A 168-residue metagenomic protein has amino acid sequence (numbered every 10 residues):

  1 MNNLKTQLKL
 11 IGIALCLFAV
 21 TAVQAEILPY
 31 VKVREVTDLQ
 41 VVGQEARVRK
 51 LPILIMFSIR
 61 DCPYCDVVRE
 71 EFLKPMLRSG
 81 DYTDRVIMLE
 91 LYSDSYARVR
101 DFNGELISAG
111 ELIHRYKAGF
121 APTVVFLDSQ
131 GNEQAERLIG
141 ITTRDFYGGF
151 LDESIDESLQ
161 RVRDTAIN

Functional and structural regions predicted by a protein language model:
N2-I11: Bacterial N-terminal signal peptides that target proteins for export
I11-A19: Bacterial N-terminal signal peptides
V23-A25: Boundary at the C-terminal end of the N-terminal hydrophobic targeting segment
E35-P52: A short beta-strand-turn-helix
L51, E70-Y92: Conserved helix-turn-beta segment immediately C-terminal to the redox Cys motif in thioredoxin-like folds
F57-E71: Conserved redox-active cysteine motifs that mediate thiol-disulfide chemistry, especially di-cysteine Cys-X(1-2)-Cys
V86-I87, S93-F120: Structural alpha/beta surface segment adjacent to cysteine/selenocysteine redox centers across thiol/disulfide enzymes
H114-Q160: Non-catalytic, surface beta->alpha helical segment in thiol-disulfide oxidoreductase systems
